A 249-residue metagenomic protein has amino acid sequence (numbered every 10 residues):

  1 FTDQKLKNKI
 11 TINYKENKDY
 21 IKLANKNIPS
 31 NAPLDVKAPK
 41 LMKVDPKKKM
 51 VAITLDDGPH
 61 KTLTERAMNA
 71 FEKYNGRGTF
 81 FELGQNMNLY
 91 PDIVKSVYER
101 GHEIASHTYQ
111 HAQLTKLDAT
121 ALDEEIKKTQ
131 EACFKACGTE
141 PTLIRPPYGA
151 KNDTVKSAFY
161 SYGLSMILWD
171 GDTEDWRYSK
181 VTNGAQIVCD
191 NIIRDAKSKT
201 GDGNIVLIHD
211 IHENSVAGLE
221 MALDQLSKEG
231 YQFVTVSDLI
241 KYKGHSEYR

Functional and structural regions predicted by a protein language model:
F1-V51, N69-G78, D202-R249: Terminal accessory/targeting
Y20, A24-L117, A121-P141, Q225 (+1 more regions): Active-site beta->alpha N-cap acidic-glycine motif
L55-G58, F81-Q85, T108-Y109, R145-G149 (+3 more regions): Active-site-proximal beta-strand/loop segments in catalytic clefts of secreted hydrolases
L63, A112-C137, A150-D202, A217-G218: Alpha-helical scaffold elements lining the catalytic groove of polysaccharide deacetylases
R77, E103, S165, D172 (+1 more regions): Residue-level detector of anion-binding/catalytic polar loops
V94-Y98, T120-E125, L143-K151, N183-D190 (+2 more regions): Noncatalytic linker/hinge segments flanking ATPase motor cores
E140-T142, G203-N204: Residue-level recognition of the N-termini of beta-strands and the immediately preceding loop/turn
